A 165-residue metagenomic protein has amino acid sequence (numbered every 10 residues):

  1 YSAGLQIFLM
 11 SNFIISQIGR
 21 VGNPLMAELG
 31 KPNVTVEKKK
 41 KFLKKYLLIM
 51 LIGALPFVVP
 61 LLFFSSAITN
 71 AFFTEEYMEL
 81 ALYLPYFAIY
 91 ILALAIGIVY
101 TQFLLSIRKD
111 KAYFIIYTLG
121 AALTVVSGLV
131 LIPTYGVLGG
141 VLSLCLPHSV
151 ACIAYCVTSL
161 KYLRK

Functional and structural regions predicted by a protein language model:
Y1-L9, M78-A81, V137-G140: Interfacial/gating helices of multi-pass transporter permease domains
S2, V34-I52, V59-F63, A81-L84: Interfacial transmembrane-helix starts/ends
S2-L5, M50, L84-F87, I91 (+2 more regions): Residue-level recognition of transmembrane alpha-helices in multi-pass small-molecule transporters/permeases
G4, F8-V34, F103-S106: Helix-loop junctions and terminal segments of transmembrane helices in multi-pass membrane transport/translocation
L9-F13, V58, A95-I98, A121-G128 (+1 more regions): Hydrophobic transmembrane alpha-helices of multi-pass small-molecule transporters
K44, L62-L92: Interfacial segments at transmembrane-helix termini and the short loops linking adjacent helices
I89-I116: Membrane-interface junctions at transmembrane-helix termini in multi-pass inner-membrane proteins
R108-K111, T118-I153, L160, R164: Membrane-interface helix-loop junctions in multi-pass transport and translocation proteins
